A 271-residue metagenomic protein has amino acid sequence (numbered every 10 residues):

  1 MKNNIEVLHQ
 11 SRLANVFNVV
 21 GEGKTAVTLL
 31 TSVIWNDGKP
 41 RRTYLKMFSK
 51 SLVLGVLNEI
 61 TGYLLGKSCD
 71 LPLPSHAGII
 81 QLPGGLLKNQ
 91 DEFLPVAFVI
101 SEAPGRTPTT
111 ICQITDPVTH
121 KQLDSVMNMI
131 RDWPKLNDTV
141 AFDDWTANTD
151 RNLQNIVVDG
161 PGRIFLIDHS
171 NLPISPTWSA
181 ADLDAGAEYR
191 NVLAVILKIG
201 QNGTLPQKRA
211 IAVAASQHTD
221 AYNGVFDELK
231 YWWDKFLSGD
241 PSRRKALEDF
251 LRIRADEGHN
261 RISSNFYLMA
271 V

Functional and structural regions predicted by a protein language model:
K2-I111, N148: Conserved ATP-binding subdomain of kinase catalytic cores across diverse folds
P40-R41, D91-A97, D124-K135, R244 (+1 more regions): Glycine-rich, flexible loop segments associated with nucleotide phosphate handling
F48-K50, G78-P83, P161, H169-L172 (+1 more regions): An acidic- and aromatic-residue-enriched active-site/binding cleft used to recognize and process polar
L52-V56, R131-K135, L251: Aromatic-acidic/polar surface patches that form glycan- and anion
G78-Q81, N152-P161, L268-V271: Short alpha-helical "patches" and their helix-cap loops
V96-A97, G105-I130: An acidic, phosphate/nucleotide-engaging active-site surface
V118-W178: Conserved kinase catalytic-core segment
R163-V271: C-terminal catalytic region of ATP-dependent kinase domains
